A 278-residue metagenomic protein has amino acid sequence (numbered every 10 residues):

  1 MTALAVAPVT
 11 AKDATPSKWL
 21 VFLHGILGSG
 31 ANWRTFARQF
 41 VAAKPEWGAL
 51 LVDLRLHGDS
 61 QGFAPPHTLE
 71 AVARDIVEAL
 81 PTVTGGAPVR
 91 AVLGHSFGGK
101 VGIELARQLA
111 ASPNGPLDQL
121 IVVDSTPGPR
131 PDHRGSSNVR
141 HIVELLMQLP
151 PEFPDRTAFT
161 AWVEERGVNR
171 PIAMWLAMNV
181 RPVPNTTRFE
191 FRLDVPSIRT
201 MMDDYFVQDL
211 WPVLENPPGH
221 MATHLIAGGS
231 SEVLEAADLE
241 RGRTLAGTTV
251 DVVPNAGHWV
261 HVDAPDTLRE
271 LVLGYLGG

Functional and structural regions predicted by a protein language model:
T2-T10, V41-L93, F97, V101 (+2 more regions): Active-site loop/oxyanion-hole signature of alpha/beta-hydrolase fold enzymes
V21-L27, H95, A227: The conserved beta1-alpha1 loop
L27, L54-G58, P127, G257-V260: Alpha/beta-hydrolase active-site loop signature
L27-T35, A49: Serine-hydrolase catalytic-loop signature spanning alpha/beta hydrolases and amidase-signature enzymes
R107-Q108, N114-F153, F159, E235: Flexible "cap/lid" loop of the alpha/beta hydrolase fold
P150-F206: Conserved alpha/beta-hydrolase catalytic His-Asp/Glu region
H220-A256: Conserved loop-alpha-helix segment in the C-terminal half of the alpha/beta-hydrolase fold that carries the catalytic
V253-R269: Catalytic histidine-centered segment of alpha/beta-hydrolase-like enzymes
